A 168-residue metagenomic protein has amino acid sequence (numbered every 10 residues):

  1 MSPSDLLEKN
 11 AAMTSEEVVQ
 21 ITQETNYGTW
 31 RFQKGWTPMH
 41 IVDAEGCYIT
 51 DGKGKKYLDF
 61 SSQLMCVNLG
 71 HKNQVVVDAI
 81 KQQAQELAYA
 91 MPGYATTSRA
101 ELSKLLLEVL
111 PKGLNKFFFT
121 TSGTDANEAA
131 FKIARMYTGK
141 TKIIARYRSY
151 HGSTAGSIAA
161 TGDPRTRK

Functional and structural regions predicted by a protein language model:
M1, G54, I143: Conserved S/T- and glycine-rich ATP-binding loop of Class I adenylate-forming
S2-E45: Active-site-adjacent loop/helix segments that line or gate small-molecule/cofactor pockets in enzymes
D5-L7, A12, T29, K56-T141: Glycine-rich loop-to-alpha-helix module at the N-terminal edge of alpha/beta enzyme cores
P38-D59: Active-site and channel-lining beta-strand-loop segments that bind or position nucleotide-derived/phosphorylated
T50-D51, L69-G70, A159-T161: Short beta-strand-to-turn element immediately C-terminal to the catalytic PLP-Schiff-base lysine in fold type I
S122-D125, R148-H151, D163: Short acidic/polar capping segments at secondary-structure boundaries
F131, R135-T154, I158-A159: Conserved PLP-anchoring active-site segment centered on the Schiff-base-forming lysine
G162-K168: N-terminal glycine-rich dinucleotide-binding loop that anchors FAD/FMN and/or NAD(P) in oxidoreductases
